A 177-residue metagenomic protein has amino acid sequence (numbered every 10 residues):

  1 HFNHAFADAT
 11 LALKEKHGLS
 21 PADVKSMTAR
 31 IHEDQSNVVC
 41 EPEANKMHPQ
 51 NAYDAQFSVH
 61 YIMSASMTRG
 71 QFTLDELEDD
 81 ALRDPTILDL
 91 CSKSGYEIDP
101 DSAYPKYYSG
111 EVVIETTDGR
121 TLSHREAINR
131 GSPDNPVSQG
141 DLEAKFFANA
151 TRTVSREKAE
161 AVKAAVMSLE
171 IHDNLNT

Functional and structural regions predicted by a protein language model:
H1-T177: Terminal-appendage/accessory-domain detector
